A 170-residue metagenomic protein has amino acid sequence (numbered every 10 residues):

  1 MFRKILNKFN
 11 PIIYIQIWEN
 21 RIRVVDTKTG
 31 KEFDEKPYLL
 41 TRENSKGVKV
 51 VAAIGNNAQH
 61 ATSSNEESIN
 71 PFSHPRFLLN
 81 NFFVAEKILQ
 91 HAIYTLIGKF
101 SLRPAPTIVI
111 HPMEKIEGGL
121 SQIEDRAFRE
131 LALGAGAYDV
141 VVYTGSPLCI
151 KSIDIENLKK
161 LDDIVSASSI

Functional and structural regions predicted by a protein language model:
M1-I170: Nucleotide/phosphate-binding catalytic cleft detector across ATP-hydrolyzing and phosphate-transferring enzymes
